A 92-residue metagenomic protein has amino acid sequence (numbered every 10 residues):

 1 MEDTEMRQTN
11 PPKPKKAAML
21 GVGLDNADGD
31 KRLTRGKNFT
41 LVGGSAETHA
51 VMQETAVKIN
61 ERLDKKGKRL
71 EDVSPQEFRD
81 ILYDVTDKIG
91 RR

Functional and structural regions predicted by a protein language model:
E2-Q8, D87-R92: Short acidic DE-rich linear segments
D3-V51: N-terminal acidic leader/helix
A46-V85: Amphipathic alpha-helical packing elements
